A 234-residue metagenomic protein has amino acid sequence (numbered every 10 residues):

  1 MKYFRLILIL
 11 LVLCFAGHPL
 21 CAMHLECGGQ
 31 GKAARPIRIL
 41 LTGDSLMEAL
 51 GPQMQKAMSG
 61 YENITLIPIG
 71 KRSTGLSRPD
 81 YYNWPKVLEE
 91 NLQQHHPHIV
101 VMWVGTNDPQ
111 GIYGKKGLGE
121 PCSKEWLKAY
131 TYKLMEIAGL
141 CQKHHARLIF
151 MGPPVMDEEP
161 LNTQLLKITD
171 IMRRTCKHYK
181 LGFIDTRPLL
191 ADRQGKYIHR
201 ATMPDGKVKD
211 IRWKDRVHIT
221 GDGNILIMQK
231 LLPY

Functional and structural regions predicted by a protein language model:
M1-I7: Bacterial N-terminal signal peptides that target proteins for export
I7-A16: Bacterial N-terminal signal peptides
C21-A22: Boundary at the C-terminal end of the N-terminal hydrophobic targeting segment
G28-K128: Conserved SGNH/GDSL esterase-like catalytic core that processes O-acyl groups on lipids and polysaccharides
G51, Q55, P85, E89 (+7 more regions): Extracytoplasmic/secreted envelope proteins and their assembly/folding machinery, especially bacterial periplasmic
W103-P109, M135-D170: Active-site segments of SGNH/GDSL-like serine hydrolases that catalyze O-acetyl group transfer/hydrolysis on lipids
G119-M151, H178-L181: Charged, glycine-enriched surface loops/patches that mediate electrostatic binding to polyanionic ligands
V155-Y234: Catalytic His-Asp segment of secreted/periplasmic serine-dependent ester chemistry enzymes
